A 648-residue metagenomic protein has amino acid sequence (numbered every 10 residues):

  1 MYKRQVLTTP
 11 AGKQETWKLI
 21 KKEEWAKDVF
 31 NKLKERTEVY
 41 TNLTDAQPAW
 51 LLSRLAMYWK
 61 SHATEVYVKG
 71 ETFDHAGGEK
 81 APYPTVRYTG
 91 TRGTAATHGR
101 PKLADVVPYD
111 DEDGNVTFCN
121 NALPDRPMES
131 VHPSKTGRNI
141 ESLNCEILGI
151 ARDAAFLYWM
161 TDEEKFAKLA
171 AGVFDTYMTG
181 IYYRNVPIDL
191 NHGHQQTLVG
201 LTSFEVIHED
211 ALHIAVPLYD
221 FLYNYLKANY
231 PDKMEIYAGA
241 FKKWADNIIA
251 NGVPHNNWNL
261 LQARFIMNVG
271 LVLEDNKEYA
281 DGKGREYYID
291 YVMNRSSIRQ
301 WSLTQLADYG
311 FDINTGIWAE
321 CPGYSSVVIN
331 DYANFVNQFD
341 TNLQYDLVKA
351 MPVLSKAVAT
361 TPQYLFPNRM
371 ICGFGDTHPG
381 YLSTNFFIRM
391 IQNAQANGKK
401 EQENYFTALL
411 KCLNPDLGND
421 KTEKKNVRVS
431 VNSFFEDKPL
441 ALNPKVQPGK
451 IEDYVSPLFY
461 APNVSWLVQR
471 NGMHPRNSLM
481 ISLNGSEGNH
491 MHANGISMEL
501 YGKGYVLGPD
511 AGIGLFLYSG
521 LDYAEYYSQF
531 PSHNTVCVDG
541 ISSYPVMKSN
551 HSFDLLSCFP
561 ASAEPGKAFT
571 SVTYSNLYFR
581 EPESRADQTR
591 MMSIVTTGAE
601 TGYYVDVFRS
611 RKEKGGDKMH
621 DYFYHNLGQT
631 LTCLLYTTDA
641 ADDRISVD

Functional and structural regions predicted by a protein language model:
M1, A640-A641: PAS/PAC or PAS-like capping segment
K3-D275, I289-M293, A333: Extracellular glycan-targeting catalytic surfaces
C145, G149-R152, K165, G172 (+9 more regions): Short, well-structured alpha-helical interface segments that form or flank functional binding sites
Y158-T161, Y177-N185, Y219-L226, G270-E274 (+9 more regions): A generic secondary-structure signal for well-formed alpha-helical elements
I188-D189, C372-T377, H551: Short coil/turn segments at secondary-structure boundaries
E235-G495, E499-Y501, V506, T638: Extracellular polysaccharide-recognition and catalytic grooves
T407, L417-T638, R644: Catalytic and substrate-binding regions of extracellular carbohydrate-active enzymes, especially polysaccharide lyases
V647: Cytosolic catalytic cores of cyclic-nucleotide second-messenger enzymes
